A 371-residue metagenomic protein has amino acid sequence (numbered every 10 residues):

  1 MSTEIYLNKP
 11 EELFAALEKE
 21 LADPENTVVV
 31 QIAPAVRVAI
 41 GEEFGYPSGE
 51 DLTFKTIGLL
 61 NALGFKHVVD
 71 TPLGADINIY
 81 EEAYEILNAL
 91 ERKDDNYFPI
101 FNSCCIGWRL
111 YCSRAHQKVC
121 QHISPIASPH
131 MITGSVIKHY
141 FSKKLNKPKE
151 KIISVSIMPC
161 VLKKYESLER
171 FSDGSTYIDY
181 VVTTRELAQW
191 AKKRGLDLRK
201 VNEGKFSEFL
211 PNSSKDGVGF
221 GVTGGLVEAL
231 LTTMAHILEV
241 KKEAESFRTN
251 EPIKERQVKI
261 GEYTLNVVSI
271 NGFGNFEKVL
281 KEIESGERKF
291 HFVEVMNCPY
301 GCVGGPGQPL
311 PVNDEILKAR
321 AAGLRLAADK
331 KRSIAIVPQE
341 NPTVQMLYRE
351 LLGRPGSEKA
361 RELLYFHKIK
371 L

Functional and structural regions predicted by a protein language model:
I5-L371: Iron-sulfur-associated redox domains of electron-transfer enzymes in respiratory and anaerobic energy metabolism
